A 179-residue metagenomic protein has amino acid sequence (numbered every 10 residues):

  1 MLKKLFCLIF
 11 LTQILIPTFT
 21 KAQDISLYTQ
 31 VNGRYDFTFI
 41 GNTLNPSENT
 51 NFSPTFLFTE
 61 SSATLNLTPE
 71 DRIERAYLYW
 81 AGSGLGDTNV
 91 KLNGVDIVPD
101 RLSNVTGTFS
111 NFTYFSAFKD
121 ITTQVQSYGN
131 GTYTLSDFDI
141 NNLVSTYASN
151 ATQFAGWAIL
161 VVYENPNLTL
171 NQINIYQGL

Functional and structural regions predicted by a protein language model:
M1-D24: Bacterial Sec-dependent N-terminal signal peptides
K21-L179: Disulfide-rich extracellular domains of secreted proteins
